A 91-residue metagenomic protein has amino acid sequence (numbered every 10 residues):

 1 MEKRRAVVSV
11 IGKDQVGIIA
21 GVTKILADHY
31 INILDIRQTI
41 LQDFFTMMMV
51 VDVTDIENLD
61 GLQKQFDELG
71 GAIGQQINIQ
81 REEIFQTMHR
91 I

Functional and structural regions predicted by a protein language model:
M1-I91: A conserved regulatory-domain signal marking ACT and ACT-like small-molecule sensing domains and adjacent regulatory
